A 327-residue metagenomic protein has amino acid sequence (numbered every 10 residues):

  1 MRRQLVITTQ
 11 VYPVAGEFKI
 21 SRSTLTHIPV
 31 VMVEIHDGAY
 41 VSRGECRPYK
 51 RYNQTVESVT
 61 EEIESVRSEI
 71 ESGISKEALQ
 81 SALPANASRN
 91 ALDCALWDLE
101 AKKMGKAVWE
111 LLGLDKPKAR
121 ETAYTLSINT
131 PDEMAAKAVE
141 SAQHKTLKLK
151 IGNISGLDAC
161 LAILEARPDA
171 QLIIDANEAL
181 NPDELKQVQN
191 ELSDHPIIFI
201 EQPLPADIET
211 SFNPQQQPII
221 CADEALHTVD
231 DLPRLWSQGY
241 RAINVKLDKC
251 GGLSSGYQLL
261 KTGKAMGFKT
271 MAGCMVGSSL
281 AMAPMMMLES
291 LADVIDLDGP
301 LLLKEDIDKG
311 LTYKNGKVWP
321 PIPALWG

Functional and structural regions predicted by a protein language model:
M1-L172, A179-K186, E191-S193, I307-G327: N-terminal capping/lid subdomain adjacent to the active-site entrance of alpha/beta enzymes
L149, I154-S290, K304-G316: Catalytic core of soluble alpha/beta enzymes
D293-D296: Short helix/strand-capping turn motifs
P300: Active-site cofactor/co-catalyst pockets and adjacent glycine-rich loops in catalytic enzymes
